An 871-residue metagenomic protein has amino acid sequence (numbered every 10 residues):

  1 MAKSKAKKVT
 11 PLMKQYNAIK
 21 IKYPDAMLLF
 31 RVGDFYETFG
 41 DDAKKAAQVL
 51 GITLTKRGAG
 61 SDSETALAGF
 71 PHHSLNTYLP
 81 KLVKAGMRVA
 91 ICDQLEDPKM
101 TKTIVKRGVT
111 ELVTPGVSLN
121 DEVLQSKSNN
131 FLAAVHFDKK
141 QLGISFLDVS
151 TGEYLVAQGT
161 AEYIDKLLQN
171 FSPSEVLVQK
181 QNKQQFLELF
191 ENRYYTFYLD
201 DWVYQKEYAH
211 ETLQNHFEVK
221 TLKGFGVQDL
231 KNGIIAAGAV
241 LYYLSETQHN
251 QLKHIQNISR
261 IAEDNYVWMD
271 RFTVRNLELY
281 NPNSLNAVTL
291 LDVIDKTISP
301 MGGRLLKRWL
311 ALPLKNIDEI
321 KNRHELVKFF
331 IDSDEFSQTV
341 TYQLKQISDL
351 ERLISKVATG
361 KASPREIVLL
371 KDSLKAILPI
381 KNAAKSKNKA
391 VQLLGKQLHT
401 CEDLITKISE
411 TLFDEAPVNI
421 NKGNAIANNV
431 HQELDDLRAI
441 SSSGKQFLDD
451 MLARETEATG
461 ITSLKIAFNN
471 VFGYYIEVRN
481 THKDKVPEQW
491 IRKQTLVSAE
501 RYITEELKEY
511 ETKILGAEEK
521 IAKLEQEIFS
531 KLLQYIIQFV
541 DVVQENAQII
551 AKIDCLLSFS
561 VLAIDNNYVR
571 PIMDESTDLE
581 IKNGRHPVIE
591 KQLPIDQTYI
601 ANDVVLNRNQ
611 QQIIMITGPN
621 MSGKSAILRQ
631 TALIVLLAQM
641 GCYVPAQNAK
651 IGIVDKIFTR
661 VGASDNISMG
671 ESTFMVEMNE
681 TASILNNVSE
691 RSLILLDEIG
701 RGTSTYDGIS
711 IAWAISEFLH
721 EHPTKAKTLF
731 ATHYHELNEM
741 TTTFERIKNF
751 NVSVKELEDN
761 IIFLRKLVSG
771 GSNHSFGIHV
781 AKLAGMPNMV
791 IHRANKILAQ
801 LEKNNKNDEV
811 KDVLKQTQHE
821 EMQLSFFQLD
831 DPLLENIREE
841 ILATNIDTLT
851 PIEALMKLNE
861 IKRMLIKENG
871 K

Functional and structural regions predicted by a protein language model:
A2-F329, Y342-K345, D349-A358, A362-A453 (+1 more regions): Charged catalytic and DNA/RNA-contacting regions of genome-maintenance and nucleic-acid-processing enzymes
V9-M13, L29, Y36, G40 (+34 more regions): Amphipathic alpha-helical transducer elements in NTP-driven molecular machines
P24, G40-D41, L230, I298-S299 (+8 more regions): ATPase nucleotide-binding head domains, primarily ABC-like/P-loop NTPase cores
R57-G69, E218-V227, Y280, L290-I294 (+10 more regions): Short hinge/gating elements
C92, P115-L124, Q251, K387-A390 (+5 more regions): Active-site phosphate-binding and catalytic loops of NTP-dependent enzymes
Q205-T212, W268, T273, L279-N281 (+5 more regions): Amphipathic heptad-repeat alpha-helical coiled-coil/stalk segments that mediate oligomerization, filament/stalk
T359, S363, S373-A376, L393 (+3 more regions): Charged, surface-exposed helical/loop "interaction arms" that form contiguous linear patches used for dimerization
F413, L496, E500-Q534: Extended, charged coiled-coil "arm/hinge" scaffolds of SMC/Rad50-like chromosome-maintenance ATPases and other large
